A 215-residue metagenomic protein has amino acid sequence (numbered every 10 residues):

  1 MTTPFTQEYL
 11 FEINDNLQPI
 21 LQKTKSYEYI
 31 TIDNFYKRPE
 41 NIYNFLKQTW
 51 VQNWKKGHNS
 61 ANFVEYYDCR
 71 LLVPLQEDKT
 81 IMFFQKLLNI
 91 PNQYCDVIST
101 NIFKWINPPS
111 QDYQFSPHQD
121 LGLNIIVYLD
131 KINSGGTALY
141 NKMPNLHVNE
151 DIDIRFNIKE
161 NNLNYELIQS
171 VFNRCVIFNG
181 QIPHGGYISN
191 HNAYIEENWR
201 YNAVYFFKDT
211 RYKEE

Functional and structural regions predicted by a protein language model:
T2-I102, S110-F115: Non-heme Fe(II)/2-oxoglutarate
T100, W105-E215: Catalytic core of non-heme Fe(II) oxygenases with the double-stranded beta-helix
